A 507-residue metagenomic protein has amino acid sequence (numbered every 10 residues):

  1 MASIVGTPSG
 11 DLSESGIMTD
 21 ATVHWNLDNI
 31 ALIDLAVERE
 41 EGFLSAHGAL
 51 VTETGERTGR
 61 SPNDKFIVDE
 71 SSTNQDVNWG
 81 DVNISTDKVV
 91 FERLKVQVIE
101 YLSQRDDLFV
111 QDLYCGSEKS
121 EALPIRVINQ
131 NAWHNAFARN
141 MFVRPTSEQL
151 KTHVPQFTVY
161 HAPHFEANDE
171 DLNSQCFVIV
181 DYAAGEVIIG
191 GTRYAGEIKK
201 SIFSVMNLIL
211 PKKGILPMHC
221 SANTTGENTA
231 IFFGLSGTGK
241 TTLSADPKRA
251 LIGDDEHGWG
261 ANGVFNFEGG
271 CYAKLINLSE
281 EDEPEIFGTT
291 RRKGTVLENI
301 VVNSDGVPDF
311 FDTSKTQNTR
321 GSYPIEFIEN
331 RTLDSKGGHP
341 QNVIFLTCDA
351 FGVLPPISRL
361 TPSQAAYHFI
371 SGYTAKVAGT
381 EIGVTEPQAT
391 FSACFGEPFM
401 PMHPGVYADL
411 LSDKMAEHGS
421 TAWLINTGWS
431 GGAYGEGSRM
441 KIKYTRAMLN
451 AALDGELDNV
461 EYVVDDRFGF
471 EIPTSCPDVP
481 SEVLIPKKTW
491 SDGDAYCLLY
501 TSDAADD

Functional and structural regions predicted by a protein language model:
M1-Q149: N-terminal accessory targeting/assembly segments
A2-G48, P211, H219-L235, A245-P247 (+2 more regions): Glycine-rich, often acidic-flanked micro-motifs that create phosphate/phosphodiester-binding or positioning elements
F91-E100, V143-P145, N173-S174, R320-T332 (+1 more regions): Short alpha-helical segments and helix-capping/turn motifs at coil-helix boundaries
V154-A167, Y182-G185: Low-complexity, highly charged intrinsically disordered N-terminal segments that act as targeting/localization
D171-L208: Charged, amphipathic alpha-helical linker segments immediately N-terminal to NTP-binding catalytic cores
G239: Conserved glycine(s) of the Walker
T242: Phosphate-binding Walker
Y500-D507: Conserved small/polar residues in nucleotide/adenosyl-binding loops
